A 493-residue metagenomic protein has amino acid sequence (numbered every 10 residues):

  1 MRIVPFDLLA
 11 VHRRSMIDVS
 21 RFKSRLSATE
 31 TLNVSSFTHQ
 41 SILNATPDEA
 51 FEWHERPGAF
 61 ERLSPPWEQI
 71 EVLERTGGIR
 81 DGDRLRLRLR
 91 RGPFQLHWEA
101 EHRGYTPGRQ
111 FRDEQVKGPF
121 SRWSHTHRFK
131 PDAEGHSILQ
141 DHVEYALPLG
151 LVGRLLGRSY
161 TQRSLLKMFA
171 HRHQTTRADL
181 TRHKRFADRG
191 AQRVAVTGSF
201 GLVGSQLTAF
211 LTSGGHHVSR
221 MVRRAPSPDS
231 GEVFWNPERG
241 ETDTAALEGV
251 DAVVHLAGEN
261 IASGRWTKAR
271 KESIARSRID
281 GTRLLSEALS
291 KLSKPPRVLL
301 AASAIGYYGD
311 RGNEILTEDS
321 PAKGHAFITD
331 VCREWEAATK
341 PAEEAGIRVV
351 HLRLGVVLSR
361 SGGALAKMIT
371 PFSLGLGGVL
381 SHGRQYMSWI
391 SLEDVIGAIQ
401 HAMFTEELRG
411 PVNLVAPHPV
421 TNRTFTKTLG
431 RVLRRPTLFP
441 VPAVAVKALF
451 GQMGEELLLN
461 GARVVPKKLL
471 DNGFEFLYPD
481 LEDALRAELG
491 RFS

Functional and structural regions predicted by a protein language model:
V19, R25-R80: Hydrophobic ligand-binding cavity/cleft-lining segments
R112-L166, H255: Beta-strand/loop substructures that line and gate deep hydrophobic ligand-binding cavities in soluble
A191-Q192, T405-Q452, R486, F492-S493: Mid/C-terminal beta-alpha module of Rossmann-like enzyme folds, strongest in SDR-family dehydrogenases/epimerases
A195-G214: N-terminal Rossmann NAD(P)H-binding glycine-rich loop of SDR-like oxidoreductase domains
S230-G281: NAD(P)H-binding glycine-rich loop region in Rossmannoid oxidoreductase-like domains and their noncatalytic homologs
K271, R283-A326: Conserved Rossmann-fold NAD(P)-dependent oxidoreductase catalytic core, especially the SDR/UDP-sugar
A342-A345, V350-H351, G355-Y386: NAD(P)-dependent short-chain dehydrogenase/reductase
I369-G378, Q385-P419: Alpha-helical substrate-binding/gating segment
